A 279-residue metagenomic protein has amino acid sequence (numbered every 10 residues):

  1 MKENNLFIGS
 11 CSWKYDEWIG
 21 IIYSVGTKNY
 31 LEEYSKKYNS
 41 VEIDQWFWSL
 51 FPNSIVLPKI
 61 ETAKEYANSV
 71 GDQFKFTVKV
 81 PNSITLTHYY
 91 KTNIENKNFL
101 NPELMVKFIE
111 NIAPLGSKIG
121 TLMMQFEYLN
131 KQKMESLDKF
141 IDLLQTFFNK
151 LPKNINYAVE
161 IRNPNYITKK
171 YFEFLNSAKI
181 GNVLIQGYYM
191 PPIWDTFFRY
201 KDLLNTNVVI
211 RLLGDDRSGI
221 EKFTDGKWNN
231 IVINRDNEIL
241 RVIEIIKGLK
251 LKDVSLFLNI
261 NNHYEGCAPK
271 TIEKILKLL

Functional and structural regions predicted by a protein language model:
M1-L279: Residues lining hydrophobic/aromatic ligand-binding pockets adjacent to catalytic sites
